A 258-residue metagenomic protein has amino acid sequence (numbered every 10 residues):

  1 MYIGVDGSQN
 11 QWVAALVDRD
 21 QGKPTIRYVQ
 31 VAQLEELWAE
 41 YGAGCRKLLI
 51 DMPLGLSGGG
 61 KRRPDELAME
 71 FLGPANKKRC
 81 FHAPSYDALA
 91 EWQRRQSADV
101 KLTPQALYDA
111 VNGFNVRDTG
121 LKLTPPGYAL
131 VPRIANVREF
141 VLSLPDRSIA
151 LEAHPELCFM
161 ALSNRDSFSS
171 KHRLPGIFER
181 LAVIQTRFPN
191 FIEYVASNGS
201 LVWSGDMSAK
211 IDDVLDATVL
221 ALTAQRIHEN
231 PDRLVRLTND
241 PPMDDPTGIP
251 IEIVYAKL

Functional and structural regions predicted by a protein language model:
M1-Y2, G7-L258: RNase H-like (RuvC/DEDD) metal-dependent nuclease/polynucleotide-processing core
